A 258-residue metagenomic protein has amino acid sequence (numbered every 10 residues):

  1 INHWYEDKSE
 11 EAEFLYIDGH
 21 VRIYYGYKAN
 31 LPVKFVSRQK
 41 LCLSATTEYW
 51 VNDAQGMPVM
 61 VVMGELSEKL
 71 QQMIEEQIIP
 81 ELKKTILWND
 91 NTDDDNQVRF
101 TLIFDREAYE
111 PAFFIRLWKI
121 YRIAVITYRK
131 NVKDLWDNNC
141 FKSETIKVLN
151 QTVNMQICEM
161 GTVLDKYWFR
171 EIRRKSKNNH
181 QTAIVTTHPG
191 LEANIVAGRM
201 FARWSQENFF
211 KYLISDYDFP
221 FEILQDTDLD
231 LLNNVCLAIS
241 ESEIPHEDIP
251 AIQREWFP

Functional and structural regions predicted by a protein language model:
I1-V51: Active-site-proximal, Lys/Arg-enriched surface segment that forms a nucleic-acid-binding/basic interface patch
E11-R22, G56, R99-A108, V125 (+2 more regions): Short, conserved catalytic/metal-binding motifs centered on acidic residues
G19-I23, E65, R106-A108, E159 (+4 more regions): Short, flexible loop/turn elements at secondary-structure junctions
K34, T186, N194-M200, P220-D230: Short, solvent-exposed helix-loop connector elements
S37-T92, H180-T182: Electropositive, glycine- and tryptophan-enriched low-complexity nucleic-acid-binding patches
E68-W136: Domain-level cores of phosphate- or acyl-group-handling catalytic modules
I115, K119-F209, I214: An anionic, glycine-rich sequence signature occurring as long contiguous blocks
L213-I214, P220-P258: Charged, amphipathic alpha-helical linkers/stalks
